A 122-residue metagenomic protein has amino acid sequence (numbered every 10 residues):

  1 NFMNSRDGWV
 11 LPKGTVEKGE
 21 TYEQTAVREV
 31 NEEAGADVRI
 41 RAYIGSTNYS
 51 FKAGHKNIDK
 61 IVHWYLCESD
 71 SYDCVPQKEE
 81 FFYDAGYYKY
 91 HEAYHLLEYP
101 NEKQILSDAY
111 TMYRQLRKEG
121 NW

Functional and structural regions predicted by a protein language model:
N1-P12: N-terminal strand-loop-strand
V16-Q104: Unchanged
H95-W122: Charged phosphate-binding loop/patch that engages nucleotide di/tri-phosphates or the phosphate backbone of nucleic
